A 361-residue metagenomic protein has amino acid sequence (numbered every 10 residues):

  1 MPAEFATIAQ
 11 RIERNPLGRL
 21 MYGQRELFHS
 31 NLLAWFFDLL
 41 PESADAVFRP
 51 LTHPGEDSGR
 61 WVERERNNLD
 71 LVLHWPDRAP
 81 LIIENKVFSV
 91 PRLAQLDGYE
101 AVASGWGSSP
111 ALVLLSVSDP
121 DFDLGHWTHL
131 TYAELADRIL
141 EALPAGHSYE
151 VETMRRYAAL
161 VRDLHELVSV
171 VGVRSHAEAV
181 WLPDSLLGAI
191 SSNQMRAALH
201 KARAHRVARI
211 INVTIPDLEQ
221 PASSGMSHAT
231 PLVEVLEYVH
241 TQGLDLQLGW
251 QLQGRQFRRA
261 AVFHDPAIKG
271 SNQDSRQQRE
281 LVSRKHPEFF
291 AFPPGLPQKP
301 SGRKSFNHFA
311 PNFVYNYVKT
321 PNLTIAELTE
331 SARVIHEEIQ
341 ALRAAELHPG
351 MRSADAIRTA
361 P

Functional and structural regions predicted by a protein language model:
P2-F5, R64-N67, H74-T230, Q253-F257 (+1 more regions): Acidic metal-coordinating catalytic centers involved in nucleic-acid phosphodiester chemistry
P2-L20: Short amphipathic alpha-helical segments and their helix-coil junctions
G18-D57, R196-A222: Acidic-basic catalytic patches of nuclease active cores, encompassing PD-(D/E)XK and other metal-cofactor nuclease
F36, V102, W106, K285-F289 (+2 more regions): Conserved short hydrophobic interaction patches
F48-D77, S223-L244: Active-site metal-binding core of divalent-cation-utilizing nuclease and nuclease-like domains
K86-S89, D265-I268, P321: A generic structural motif
A179-Y317: Polyanion-binding interface signature
N312-P361: C-terminal amphipathic "assembly/sorting" segment characterized by alternating charged and hydrophobic residues
